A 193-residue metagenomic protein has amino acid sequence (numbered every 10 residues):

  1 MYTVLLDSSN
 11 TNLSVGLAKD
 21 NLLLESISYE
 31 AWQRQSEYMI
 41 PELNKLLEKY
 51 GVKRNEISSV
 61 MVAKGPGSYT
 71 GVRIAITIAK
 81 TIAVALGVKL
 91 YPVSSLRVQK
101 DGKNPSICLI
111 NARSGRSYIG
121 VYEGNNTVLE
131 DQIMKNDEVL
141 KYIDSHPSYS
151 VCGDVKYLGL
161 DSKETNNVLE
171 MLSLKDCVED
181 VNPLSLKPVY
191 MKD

Functional and structural regions predicted by a protein language model:
M1-L22, E30, Y91-D193: Oxyanion-binding and handling regions
W32-E48: N-terminal phosphate-binding loop and adjacent alpha-helix
Y38-P41, T77, T81, V98: Short amphipathic alpha-helical face segments that pack within enzyme cores and frequently flank/anchor catalytic
L43-S59, Y142-Y149: Phosphate/pyrophosphate-binding loops at sites that engage ATP/ADP/AMP, CoA/4′-phosphopantetheine, polyphosphate
K49-N55, V84-V93: Phosphate-handling active-site elements
S59-L90: DPxDG-like acidic metal-binding loop motif
